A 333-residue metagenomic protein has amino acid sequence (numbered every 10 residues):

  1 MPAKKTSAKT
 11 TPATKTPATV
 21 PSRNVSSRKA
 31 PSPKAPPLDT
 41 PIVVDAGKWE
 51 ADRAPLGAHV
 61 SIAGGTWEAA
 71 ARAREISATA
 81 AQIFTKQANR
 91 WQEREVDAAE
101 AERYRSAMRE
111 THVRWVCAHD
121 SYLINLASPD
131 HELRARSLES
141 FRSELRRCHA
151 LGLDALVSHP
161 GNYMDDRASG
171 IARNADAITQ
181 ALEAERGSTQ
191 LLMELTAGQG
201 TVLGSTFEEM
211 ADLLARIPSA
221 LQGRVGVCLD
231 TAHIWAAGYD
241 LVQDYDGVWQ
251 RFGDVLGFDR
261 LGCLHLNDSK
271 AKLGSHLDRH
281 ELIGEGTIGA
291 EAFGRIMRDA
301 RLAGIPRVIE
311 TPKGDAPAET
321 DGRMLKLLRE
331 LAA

Functional and structural regions predicted by a protein language model:
M1-D120, I124, S128-S143, A333: N-terminal pre-domain/capping segments
P2-A3, V43, A211-A333: Histidine-acidic metal/acid-base catalytic patches
W49-A51, A71-A78, V96-C117, R142-G152 (+4 more regions): Acidic (Asp/Glu)-rich catalytic clusters
H59-A63, K86-A88, D120-L123, G161-Y163 (+4 more regions): Active-site beta-loop-alpha junctions enriched in small/polar residues
G64, L126-G226: Active-site acidic/histidine proton-transfer and metal-coordination neighborhood in alpha/beta enzyme cores
A73, H119, S137, C148 (+5 more regions): Conserved, mostly hydrophobic/aromatic
D97-E102, L138-F141, I171-D176, T206-M210 (+2 more regions): Charged helix-capping and loop-helix junction motifs
